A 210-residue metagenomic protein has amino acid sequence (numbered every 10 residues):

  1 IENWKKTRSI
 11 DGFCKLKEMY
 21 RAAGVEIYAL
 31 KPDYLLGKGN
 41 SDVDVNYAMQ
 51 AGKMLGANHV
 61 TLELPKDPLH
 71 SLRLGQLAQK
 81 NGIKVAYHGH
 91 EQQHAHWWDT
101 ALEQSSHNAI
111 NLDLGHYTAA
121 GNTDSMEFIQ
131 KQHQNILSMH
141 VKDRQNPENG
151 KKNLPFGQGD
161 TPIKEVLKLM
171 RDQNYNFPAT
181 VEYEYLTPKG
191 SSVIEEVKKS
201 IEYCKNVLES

Functional and structural regions predicted by a protein language model:
I1-K15: Glycine-rich, proline-tolerant flexible connector loops at the mouths of alpha/beta enzymes
I1-N3, P32-Y34, N58-V60, D113 (+2 more regions): A short, structure-level motif marking secondary-structure boundaries and short turns
S9, F13, S41-V45, D67 (+6 more regions): Aromatic/hydrophobic pocket-lining residues that form the small-molecule binding cavity in soluble enzyme cores
K17, A23-E26, N135-L137, S200: A generic secondary-structure signal marking the coil-to-beta-strand transition
M19, A23-A109, T118-G121: Active-site acidic/histidine proton-transfer and metal-coordination neighborhood in alpha/beta enzyme cores
K80, W97-W98, E103-L112, T118-S210: Histidine-acidic metal/acid-base catalytic patches
